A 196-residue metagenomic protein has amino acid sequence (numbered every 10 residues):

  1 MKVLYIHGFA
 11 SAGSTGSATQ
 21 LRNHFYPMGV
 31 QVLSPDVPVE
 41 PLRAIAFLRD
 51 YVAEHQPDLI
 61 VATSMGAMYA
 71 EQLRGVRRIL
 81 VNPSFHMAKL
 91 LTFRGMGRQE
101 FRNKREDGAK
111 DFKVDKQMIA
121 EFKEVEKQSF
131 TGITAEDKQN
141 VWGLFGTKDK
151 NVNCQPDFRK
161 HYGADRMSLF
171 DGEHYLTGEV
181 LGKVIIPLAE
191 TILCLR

Functional and structural regions predicted by a protein language model:
M1-E54, H174: Active-site catalytic motif of lipid deacylating hydrolases and related acyltransferases
Y5-F9, V61, L144-G146: Short hydrophobic segments within beta-strands
A10, P38, G66, S84 (+1 more regions): Catalytic metal-binding/acid-base residues of hydrolase active sites
S14, A18-R22, A70, Q155-R159: Short, highly selective alpha-helical patches that border small-molecule cofactor pockets in redox/cofactor-processing
I60-E71: Gly/Ala-rich beta-loop-alpha elbow adjacent to hydrolase catalytic centers
E71-R77: Glycosyltransferases and closely related glycan-assembly transferases that use nucleotide-activated donors
R77-R196: The alpha/beta-hydrolase serine catalytic core
